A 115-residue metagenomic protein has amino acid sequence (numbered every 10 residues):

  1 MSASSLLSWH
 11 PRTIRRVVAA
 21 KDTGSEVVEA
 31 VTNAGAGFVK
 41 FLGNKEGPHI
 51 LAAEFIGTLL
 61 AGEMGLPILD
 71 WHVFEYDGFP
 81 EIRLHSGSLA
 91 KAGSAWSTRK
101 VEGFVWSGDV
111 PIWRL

Functional and structural regions predicted by a protein language model:
S2-V110, L115: Conserved ATP-binding subdomain of kinase catalytic cores across diverse folds
